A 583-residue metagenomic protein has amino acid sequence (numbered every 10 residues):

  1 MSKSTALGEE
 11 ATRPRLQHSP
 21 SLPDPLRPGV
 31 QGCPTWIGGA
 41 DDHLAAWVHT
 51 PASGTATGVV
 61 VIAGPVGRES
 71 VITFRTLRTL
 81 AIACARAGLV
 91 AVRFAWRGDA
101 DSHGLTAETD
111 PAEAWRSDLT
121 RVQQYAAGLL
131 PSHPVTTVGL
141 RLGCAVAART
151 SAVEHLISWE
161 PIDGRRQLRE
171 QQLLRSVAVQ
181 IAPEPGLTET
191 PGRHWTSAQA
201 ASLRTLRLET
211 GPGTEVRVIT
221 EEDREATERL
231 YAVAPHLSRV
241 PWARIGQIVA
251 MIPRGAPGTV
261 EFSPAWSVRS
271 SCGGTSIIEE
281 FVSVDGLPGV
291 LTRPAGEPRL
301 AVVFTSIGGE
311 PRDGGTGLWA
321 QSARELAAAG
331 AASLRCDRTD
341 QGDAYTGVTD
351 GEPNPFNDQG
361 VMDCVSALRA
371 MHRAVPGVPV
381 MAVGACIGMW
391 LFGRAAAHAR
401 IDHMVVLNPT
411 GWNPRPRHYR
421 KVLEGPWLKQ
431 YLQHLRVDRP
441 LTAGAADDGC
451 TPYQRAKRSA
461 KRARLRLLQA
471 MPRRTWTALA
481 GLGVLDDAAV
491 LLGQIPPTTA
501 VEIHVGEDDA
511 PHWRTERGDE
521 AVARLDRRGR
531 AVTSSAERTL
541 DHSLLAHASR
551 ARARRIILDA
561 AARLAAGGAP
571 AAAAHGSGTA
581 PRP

Functional and structural regions predicted by a protein language model:
K3-T55, W242-E297, A546: N-terminal cap/lid segment of alpha/beta-hydrolase-fold proteins
P51-A95, P294-R338: Short, surface-exposed "cap/lid" segments of acyl-processing enzymes
R68-E69, D99-S102, G164, E310-P311 (+3 more regions): Active-site loop signature of alpha/beta-hydrolase-fold enzymes
C84, T150-S151, L326, A395-A396: Aromatic pocket-lining residues of Rossmann-like dinucleotide-binding sites
A95-D110, D337-E352: Glycine-rich "HGGG/HGxG" loop immediately N-terminal to the catalytic nucleophile of the alpha/beta-hydrolase
E108-L129, D350-A374: Alpha/beta-hydrolase active-site loop
V138-R149, V383-R394: Glycine-rich nucleophile elbow surrounding the catalytic serine of serine-hydrolase chemistry
A152-A250, G255-V260, P264, R400-R554: The alpha/beta-hydrolase serine catalytic core
